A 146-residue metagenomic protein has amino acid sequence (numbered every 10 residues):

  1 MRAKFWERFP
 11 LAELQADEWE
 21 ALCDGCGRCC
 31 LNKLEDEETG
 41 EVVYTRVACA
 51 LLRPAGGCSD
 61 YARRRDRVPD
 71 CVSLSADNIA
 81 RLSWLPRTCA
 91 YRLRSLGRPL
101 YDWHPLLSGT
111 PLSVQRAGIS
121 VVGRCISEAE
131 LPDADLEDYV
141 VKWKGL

Functional and structural regions predicted by a protein language model:
M1-G25, L34-L146: Short loop/turn segments that flank or connect secondary-structure elements
